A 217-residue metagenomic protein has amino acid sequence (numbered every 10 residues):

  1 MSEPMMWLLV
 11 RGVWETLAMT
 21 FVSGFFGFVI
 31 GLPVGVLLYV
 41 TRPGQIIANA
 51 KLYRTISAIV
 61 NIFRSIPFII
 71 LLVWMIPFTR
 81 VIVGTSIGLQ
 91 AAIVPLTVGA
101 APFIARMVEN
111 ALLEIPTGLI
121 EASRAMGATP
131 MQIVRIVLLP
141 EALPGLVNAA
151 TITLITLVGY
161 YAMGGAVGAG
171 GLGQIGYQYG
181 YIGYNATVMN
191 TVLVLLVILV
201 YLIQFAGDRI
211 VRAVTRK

Functional and structural regions predicted by a protein language model:
M1-W7, V167: Short membrane-interfacial helix/loop motifs at transmembrane-helix boundaries
L8-L113, N148-I155, L195-I203: Membrane-water interface segments at the C-terminal ends of transmembrane alpha-helices in multi-pass inner-membrane
L9, V13, L17, T55 (+6 more regions): Hydrophobic alpha-helical elements at and bordering transmembrane segments of multi-pass membrane proteins
L17, F21, P130-Y161: Transmembrane alpha-helices
L37-P43, A125, M189-K217: C-terminal transmembrane helix and the adjacent membrane-cytosol boundary/short C-terminal tail of inner/organellar
F63, R80, S123-A125, I152-I155 (+3 more regions): Helix-capping/transition residues at the boundaries of transmembrane alpha-helices and the short helical linkers
F78-V81, A149-I198: Non-cytoplasmic
M107-L146, G176, R216: Short cytoplasmic-facing helical segments at TM-TM junctions of multi-pass membrane proteins
